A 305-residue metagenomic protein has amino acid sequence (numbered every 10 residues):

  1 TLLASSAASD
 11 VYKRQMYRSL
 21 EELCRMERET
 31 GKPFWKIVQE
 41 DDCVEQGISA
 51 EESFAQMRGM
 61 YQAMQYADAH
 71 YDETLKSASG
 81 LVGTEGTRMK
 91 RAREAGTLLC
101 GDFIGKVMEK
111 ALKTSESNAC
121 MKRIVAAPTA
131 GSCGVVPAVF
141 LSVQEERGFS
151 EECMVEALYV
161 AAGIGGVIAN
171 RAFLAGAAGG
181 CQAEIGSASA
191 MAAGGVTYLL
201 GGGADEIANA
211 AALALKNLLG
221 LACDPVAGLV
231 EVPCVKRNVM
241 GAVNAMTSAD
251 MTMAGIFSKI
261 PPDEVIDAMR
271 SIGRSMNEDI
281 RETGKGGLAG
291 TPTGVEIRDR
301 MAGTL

Functional and structural regions predicted by a protein language model:
L2-A8, Y12: Single conserved hydrophobic/aromatic residue that forms the stacking wall/gate of nucleotide- or nucleobase-binding
D42-T97, D102: N-terminal low-complexity or amphipathic/hydrophobic leaders
R88-P128: Active-site cofactor/substrate anionic-group-binding motifs, chiefly glycine- and Lys/Arg-rich phosphate-binding loops
G101-N118, C153-A172, N217-P225, G284: Acidic-glycine-rich active-site phosphate/pyrophosphate-binding loop
M121-V139, A183-A188: Conserved phosphate/anionic-ligand binding catalytic regions in large, soluble enzymes, centered on
P137-G148, A193-G201: Alpha-helical support elements that line or immediately flank enzyme active sites and cofactor-binding pockets
V160-G195, N217-N244: A structural-propensity feature for long, helix-poor, extended segments
Y198-L305: Functionally critical mobile loop/hinge segments
